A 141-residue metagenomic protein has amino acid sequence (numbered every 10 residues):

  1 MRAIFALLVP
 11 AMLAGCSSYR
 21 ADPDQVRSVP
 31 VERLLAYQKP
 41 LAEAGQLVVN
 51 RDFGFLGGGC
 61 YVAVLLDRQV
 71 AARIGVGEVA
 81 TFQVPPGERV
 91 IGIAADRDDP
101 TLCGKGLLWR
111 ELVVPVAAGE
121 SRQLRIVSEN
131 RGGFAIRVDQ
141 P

Functional and structural regions predicted by a protein language model:
M1-S18: Sec-dependent bacterial lipoprotein signal peptides
C16-P141: Short loop/turn and low-complexity linker motifs enriched in small/turn-promoting residues
